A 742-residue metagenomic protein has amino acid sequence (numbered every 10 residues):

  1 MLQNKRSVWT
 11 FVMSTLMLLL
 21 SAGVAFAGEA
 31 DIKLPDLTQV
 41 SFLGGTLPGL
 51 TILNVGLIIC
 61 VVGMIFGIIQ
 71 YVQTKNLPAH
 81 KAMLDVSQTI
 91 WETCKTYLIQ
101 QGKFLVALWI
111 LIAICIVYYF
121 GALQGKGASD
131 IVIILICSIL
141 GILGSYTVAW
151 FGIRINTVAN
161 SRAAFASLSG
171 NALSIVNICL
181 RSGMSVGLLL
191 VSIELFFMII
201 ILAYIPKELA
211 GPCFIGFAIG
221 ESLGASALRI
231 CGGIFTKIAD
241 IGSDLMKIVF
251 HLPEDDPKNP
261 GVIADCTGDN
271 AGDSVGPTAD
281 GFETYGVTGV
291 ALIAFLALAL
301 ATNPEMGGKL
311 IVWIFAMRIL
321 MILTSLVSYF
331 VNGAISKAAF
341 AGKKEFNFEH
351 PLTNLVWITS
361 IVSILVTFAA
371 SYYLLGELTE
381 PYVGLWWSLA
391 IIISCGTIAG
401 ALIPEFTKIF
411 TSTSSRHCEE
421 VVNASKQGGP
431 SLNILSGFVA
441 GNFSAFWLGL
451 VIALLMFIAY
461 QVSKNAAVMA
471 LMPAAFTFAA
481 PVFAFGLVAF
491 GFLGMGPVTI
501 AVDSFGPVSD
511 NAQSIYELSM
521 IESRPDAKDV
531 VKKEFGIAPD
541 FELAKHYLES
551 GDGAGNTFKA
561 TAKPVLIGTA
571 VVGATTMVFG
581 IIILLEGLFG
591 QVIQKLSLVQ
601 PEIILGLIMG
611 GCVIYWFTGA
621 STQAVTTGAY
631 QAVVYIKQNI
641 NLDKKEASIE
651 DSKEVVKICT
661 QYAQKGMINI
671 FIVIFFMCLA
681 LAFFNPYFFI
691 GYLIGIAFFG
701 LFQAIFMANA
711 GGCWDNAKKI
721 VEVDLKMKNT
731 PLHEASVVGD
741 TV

Functional and structural regions predicted by a protein language model:
L2-L16, A22-V742: Hydrophobic packing and interface segments
